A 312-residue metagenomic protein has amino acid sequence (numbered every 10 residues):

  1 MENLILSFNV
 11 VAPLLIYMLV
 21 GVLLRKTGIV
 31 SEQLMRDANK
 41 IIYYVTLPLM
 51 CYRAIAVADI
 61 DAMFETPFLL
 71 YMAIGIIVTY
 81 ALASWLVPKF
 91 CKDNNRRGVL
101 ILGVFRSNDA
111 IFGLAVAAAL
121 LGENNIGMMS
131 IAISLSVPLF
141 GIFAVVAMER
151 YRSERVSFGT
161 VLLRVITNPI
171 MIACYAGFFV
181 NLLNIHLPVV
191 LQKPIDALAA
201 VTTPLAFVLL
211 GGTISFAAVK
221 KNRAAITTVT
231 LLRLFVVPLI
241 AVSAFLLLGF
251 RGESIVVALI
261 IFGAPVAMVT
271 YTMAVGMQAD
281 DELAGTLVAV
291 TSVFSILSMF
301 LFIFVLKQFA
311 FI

Functional and structural regions predicted by a protein language model:
M1-I312: Alpha-helical transmembrane segments of multi-pass small-molecule/ion transporters
